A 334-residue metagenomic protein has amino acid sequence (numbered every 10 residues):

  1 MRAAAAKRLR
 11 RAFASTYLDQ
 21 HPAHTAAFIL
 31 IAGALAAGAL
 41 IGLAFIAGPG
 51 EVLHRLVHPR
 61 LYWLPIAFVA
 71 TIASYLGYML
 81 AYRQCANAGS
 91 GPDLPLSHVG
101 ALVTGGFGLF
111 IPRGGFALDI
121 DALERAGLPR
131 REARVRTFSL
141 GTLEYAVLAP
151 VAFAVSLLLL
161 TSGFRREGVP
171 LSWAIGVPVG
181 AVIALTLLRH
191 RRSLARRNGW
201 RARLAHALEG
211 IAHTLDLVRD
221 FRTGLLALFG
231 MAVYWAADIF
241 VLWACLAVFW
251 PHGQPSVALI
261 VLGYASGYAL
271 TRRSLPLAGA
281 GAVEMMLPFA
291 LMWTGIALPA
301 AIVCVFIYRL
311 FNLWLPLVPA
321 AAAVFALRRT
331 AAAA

Functional and structural regions predicted by a protein language model:
M1-L102, L158-R272, L298-A334: Predominantly cytoplasmic-facing regulatory/coupling regions of multi-pass membrane proteins
Y75-Y82, I111-D121, L270-P288: Transmembrane helix boundary and interhelical junction motifs in multipass membrane proteins
L96-H98, G115, A126-T142, G295-I307: Membrane-interface alpha-helices at helix entry/exit sites of multi-pass transporters
H98-R125: Hydrophobic, aromatic-rich membrane-embedded alpha-helical segments
F107-A117, G141-F153: Mid-bilayer segments of alpha-helical transmembrane spans in multi-pass integral membrane proteins that mediate
D121-A122, R134-T137, A149-P150, R273 (+1 more regions): Hydrophobic alpha-helical membrane segments of integral membrane proteins
L275-A278, M285-Y308: Hydrophobic alpha-helical transmembrane segments in multi-pass integral membrane proteins
